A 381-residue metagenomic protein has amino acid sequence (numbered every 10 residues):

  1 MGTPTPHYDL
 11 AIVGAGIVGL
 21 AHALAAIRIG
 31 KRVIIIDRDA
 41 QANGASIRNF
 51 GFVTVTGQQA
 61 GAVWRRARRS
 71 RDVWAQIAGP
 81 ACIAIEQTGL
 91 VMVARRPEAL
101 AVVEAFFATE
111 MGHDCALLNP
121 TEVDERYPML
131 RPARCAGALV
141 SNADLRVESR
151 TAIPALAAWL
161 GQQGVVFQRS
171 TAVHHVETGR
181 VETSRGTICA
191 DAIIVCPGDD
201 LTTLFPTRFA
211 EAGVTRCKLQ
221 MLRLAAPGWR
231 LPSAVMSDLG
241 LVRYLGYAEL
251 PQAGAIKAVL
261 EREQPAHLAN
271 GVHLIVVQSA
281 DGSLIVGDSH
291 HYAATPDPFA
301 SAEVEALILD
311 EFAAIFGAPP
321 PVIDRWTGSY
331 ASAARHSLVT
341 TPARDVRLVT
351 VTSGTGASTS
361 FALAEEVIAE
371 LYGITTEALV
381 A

Functional and structural regions predicted by a protein language model:
Y8-I34: N-terminal Rossmann-like FAD-binding beta1-loop-alpha1 element of flavoenzymes
A11-V13, V181, I188-D200, A364: Short hydrophobic core segments
R28-I47: Glycine-rich FAD pyrophosphate-binding loop
F50-R126, C135: Dinucleotide-binding Rossmann-like beta1-alpha1 core, especially the glycine-rich loop that anchors the ADP
V53, A84-I85, D199-P320: Active-site substrate-recognition segment that forms the wall of the catalytic cavity or substrate channel
R65-R66, V93-V102, L139-A158, F299-V304 (+1 more regions): Short beta-strand to alpha-helix junction loop
L139-T178, I188-A192: Helical element adjacent to the flavin cofactor pocket in flavoenzyme catalytic cores
G271-H273, S279-I285, H291-A381: C-terminal catalytic lobe of FAD-dependent flavoproteins
